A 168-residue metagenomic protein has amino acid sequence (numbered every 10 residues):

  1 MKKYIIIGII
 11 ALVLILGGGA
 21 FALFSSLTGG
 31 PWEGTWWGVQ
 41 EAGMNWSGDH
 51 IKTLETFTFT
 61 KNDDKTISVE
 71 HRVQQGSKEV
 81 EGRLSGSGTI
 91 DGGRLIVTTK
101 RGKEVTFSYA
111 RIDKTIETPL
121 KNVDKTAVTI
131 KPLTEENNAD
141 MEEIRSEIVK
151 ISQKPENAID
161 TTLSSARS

Functional and structural regions predicted by a protein language model:
M1-I15: N-terminal Sec-pathway targeting helices
G8, G17, G38, G82 (+1 more regions): Small side chains
L16-G30: Sec-dependent signal peptide cleavage junction
T28-E55: Tryptophan-anchored aromatic micro-motifs
W37-E41, S68-Q74, L95-K100, T118-L120: Short beta-strand segments that buttress and anchor functional surface loops
W46-R94: N-terminal glycine/threonine-rich, aromatic-flanked beta-hairpin/loop signature
H50-K52, S77, K100-E104, K121-K125: Glycine-centered tight beta-turn/hairpin loop motif at sheet-sheet or coil-to-beta transitions
E81-R94, T106-S168: Edge beta-strand at a domain terminus
